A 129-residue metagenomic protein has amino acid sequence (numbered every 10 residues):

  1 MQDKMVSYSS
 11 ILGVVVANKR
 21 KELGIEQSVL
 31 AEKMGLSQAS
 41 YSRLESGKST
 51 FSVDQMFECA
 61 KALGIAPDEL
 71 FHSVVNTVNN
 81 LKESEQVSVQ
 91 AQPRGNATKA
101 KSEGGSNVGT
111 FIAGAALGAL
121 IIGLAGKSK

Functional and structural regions predicted by a protein language model:
M1-E22: A short, Lys/Arg-rich alpha-helix, primarily the initiator
V15, E26, S52-Q55, A66: Residues that mark the N-terminal boundary/hinge immediately upstream of a DNA-recognition element
R20, A31, A60: The alpha-helix within a helix-turn-helix
G24-R43: Short alpha-helical DNA-recognition segment
G35, D54-E69: DNA major-groove recognition helix of helix-turn-helix/homeodomain DNA-binding modules
H72-V108: Short, charged recognition helix plus adjacent turn of helix-turn-helix-like nucleic-acid-binding domains
E103-K127: Hydrophobic alpha-helical topogenic segments used for membrane insertion/localization
